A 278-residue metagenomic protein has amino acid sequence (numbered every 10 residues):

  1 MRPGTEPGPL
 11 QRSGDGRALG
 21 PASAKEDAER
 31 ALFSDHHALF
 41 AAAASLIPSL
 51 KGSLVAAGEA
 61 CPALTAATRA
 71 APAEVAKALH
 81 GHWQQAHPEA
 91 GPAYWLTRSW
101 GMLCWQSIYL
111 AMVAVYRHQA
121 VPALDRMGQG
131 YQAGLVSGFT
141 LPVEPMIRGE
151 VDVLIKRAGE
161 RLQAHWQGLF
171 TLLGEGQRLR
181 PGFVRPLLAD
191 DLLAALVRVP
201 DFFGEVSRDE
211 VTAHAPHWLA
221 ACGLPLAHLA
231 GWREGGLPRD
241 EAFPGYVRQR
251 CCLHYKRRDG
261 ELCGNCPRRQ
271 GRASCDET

Functional and structural regions predicted by a protein language model:
R2, P9-A114: N-terminal, charged low-complexity regulatory/assembly segments
R2, Q11-L50, H165-R185, A189-G204 (+4 more regions): Non-catalytic accessory segments flanking enzymatic or RNA/DNA-binding domains
T5-G8, R12, A18-P21, G52 (+7 more regions): Hydrophobic transmembrane signal anchors and adjacent membrane-proximal interface regions, especially in viral
A73-A242: Hydrophobic, aromatic-lined core segments that form the binding pocket/scaffold for planar heteroaromatic ligands
A213-T278: Cys/His-clustered metal-coordination modules, chiefly Zn-binding fingers
